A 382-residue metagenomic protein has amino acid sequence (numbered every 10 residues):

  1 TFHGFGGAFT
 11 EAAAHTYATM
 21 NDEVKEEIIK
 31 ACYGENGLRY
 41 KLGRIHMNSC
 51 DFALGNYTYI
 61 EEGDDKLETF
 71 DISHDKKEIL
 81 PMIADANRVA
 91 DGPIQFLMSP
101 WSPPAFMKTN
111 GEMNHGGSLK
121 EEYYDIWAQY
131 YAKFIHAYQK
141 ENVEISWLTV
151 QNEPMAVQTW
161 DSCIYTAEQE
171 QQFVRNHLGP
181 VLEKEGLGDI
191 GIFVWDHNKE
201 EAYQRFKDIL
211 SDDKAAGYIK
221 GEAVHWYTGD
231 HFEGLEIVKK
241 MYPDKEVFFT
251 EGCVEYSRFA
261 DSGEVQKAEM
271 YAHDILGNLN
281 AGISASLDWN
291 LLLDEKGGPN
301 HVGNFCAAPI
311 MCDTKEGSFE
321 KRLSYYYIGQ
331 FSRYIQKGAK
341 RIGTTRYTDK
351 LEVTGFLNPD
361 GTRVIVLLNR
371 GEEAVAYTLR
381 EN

Functional and structural regions predicted by a protein language model:
T1-I145, T166, N176: N-terminal catalytic cores of secreted or lumenal carbohydrate-active enzymes
G7, R39, F96, L148 (+5 more regions): Conserved, mostly hydrophobic/aromatic
A8-A12, I45-S49, S99-S102, V150-P154 (+5 more regions): Active-site-proximal beta-strand/loop segments in catalytic clefts of secreted hydrolases
A31-E35, D85-V89, K133-A137, E141 (+7 more regions): Structured segments of extracytoplasmic/periplasmic soluble domains in secreted or envelope-associated proteins
F52-N56, P104-G111, M155-T159, A202-Q204 (+2 more regions): Short acidic/His/Gly/Ser-rich catalytic and metal-binding motifs that mark active-site loops of diverse hydrolases
I126-W147, P154-Y256: Active-site neighborhood of glycoside hydrolase catalytic domains
E246-Y327, I342-R346: Aromatic/acidic polysaccharide-binding cleft in carbohydrate-active enzymes
R333, G343-N382: Carbohydrate-binding surface patches
